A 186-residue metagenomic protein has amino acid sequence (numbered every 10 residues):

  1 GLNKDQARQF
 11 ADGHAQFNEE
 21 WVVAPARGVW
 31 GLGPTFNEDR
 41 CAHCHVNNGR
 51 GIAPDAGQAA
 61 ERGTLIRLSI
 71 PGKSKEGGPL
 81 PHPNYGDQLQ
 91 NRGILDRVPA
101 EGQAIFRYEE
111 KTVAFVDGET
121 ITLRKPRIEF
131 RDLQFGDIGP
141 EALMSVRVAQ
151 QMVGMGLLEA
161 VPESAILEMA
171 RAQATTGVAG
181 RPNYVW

Functional and structural regions predicted by a protein language model:
G1-F10, H14-W186: Extracytoplasmic redox metalloprotein regions
